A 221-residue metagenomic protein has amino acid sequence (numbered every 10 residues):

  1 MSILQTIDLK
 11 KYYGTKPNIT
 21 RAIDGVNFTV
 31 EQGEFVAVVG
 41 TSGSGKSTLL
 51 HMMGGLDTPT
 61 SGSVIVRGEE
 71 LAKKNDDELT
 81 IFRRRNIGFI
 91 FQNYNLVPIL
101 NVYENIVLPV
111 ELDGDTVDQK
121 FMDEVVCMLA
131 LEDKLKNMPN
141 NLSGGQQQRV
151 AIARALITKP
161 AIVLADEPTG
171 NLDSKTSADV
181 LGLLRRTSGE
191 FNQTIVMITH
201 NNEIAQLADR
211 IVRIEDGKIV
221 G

Functional and structural regions predicted by a protein language model:
I3-I214: ABC family nucleotide-binding domain
